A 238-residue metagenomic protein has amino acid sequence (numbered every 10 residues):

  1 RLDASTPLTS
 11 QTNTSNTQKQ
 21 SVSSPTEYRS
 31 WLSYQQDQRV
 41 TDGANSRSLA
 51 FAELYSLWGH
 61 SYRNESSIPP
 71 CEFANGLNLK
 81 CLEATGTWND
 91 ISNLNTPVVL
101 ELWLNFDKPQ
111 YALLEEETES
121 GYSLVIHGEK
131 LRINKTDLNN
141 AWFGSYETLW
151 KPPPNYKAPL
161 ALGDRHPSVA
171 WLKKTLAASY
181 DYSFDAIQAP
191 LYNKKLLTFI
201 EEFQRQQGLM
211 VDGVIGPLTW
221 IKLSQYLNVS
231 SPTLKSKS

Functional and structural regions predicted by a protein language model:
L2-V99: Cysteine-nucleophile protease catalytic domains, especially the papain-like/related folds used in DUB/UBL proteases
S24-E27, W142-P153, V169-L172, L176: A structural motif
R47-Y55, P97, Y111, K135 (+5 more regions): Extracytoplasmic/secreted envelope proteins and their assembly/folding machinery, especially bacterial periplasmic
E53-S61, W88-S92, E101-N105, A141 (+3 more regions): Structured segments of extracytoplasmic/periplasmic soluble domains in secreted or envelope-associated proteins
L100-L102, K108-K130: Catalytic nucleophile-His microenvironment captured as a short glycine-rich beta-strand/loop that brackets
L114, Y122-S123, R132, K174 (+2 more regions): Long, low-complexity, Ser/Thr/Pro- and Asp/Glu-rich intrinsically disordered
I126-A158: Primarily N-terminal secretory
L160-V169, K174-Y226, P232-K237: Short acidic, glycine/serine/threonine-rich helix-capping segments at coil-helix boundaries
